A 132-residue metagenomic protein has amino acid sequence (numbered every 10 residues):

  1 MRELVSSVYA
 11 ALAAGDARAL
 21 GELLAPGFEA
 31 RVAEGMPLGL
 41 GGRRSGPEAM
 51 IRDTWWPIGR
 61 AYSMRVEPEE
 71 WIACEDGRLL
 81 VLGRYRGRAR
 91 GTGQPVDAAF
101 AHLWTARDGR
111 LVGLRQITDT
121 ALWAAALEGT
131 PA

Functional and structural regions predicted by a protein language model:
M1-P26, L127-A132: Short, low-complexity N-terminal intrinsically disordered segments enriched in polar/charged residues
V5-G15, L38-G42, I58-A61, L82-R84: Short, mixed-charge, low-aromatic patches
V5-V8, L20, F28, M50 (+3 more regions): Hydrophobic pocket/interface hotspot
L12, A33-E34, P95: Short hydrophobic/aromatic segments of transmembrane alpha-helices and their interfaces
R18, A25-E75: A solvent-exposed, acidic/Ser-Thr-rich amphipathic alpha-helical stretch
W55-A132: A beta-strand edge to alpha-helix "cap/lid" segment located at domain peripheries
